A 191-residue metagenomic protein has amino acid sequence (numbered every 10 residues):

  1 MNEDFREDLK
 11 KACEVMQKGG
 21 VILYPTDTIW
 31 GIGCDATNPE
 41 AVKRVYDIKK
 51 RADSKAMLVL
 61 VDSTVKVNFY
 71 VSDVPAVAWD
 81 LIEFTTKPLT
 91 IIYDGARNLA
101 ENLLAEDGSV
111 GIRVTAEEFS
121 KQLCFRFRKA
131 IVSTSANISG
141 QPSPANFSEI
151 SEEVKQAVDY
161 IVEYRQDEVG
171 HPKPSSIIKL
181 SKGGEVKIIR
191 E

Functional and structural regions predicted by a protein language model:
M1-E191: Active-site-adjacent structural elements in enzyme catalytic cores
